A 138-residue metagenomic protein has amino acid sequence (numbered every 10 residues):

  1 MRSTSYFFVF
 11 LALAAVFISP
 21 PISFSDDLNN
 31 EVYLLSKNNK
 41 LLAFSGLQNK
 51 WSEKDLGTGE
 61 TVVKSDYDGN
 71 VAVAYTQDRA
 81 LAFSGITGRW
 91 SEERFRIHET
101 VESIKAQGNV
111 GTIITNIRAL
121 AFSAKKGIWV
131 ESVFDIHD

Functional and structural regions predicted by a protein language model:
M1-V9: Bacterial N-terminal signal peptides that target proteins for export
F8-F17: Bacterial N-terminal signal peptides
I22-E31, G57-N70, R96-N109, I136-D138: Repeated scaffold domains used in trafficking and secretory/extracellular systems, primarily beta-propellers
F24-W51: An edge-strand/N-cap motif at the start of beta-rich repeat modules
E31-S36, V71-Y75, N109-T115, A121: Short beta-strand motif characteristic of blades in beta-propeller domains
N38-F44, D78-S84, R118-S123: Structural motif
F44-R79: N-terminal, post-signal-peptide region of Sec/Tat-exported proteins
N49-L56, R89-R94, I128-V133: A short beta-strand motif characteristic of beta-propeller blades
